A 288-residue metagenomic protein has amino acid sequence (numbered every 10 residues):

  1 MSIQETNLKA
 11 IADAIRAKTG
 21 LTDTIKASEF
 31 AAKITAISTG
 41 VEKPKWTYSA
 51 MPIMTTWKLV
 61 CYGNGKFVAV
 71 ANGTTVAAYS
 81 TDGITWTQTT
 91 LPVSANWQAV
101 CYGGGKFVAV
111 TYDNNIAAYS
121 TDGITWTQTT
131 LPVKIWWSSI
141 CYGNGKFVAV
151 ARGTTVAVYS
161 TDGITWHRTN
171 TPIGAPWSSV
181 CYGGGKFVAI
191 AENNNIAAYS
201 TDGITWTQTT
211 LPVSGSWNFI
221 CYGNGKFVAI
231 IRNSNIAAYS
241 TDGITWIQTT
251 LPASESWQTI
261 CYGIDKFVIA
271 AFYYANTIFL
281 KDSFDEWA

Functional and structural regions predicted by a protein language model:
M1-W46, T56-W57, G63: Surface-exposed receptor/substrate recognition regions of extracellular proteins
W46-A50, W86-T90, W126-T130, W166-N170 (+2 more regions): A short beta-strand motif characteristic of beta-propeller blades
T55-C61, A95-Y102, I135-Y142, A175-Y182 (+2 more regions): Repeated scaffold domains used in trafficking and secretory/extracellular systems, primarily beta-propellers
G65-A69, K106-A109, K146-A149, K186-A189 (+2 more regions): Entry beta-strands of beta-propeller and related beta-repeat scaffolds
S80, S120, S160, S200 (+2 more regions): Conserved Ser/Thr-centered positions that define the repeating blades of beta-propeller domains
Q258-A288: Blade-level signature of beta-propeller repeat domains, shared across WD40, Kelch, NHL, RCC1 and BNR/Asp-box propellers
